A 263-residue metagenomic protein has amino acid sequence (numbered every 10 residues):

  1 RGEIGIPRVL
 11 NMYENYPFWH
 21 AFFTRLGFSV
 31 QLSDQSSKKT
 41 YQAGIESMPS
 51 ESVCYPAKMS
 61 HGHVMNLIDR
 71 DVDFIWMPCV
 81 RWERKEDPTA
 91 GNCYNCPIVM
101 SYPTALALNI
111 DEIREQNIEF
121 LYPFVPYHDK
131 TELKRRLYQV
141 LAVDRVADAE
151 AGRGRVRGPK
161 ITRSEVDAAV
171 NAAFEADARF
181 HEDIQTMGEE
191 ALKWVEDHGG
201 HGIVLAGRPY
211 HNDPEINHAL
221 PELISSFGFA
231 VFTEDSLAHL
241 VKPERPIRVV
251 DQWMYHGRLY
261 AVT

Functional and structural regions predicted by a protein language model:
R1-T263: An N-terminal assembly and electron-transfer interface module characteristic of large anaerobic redox and radical
